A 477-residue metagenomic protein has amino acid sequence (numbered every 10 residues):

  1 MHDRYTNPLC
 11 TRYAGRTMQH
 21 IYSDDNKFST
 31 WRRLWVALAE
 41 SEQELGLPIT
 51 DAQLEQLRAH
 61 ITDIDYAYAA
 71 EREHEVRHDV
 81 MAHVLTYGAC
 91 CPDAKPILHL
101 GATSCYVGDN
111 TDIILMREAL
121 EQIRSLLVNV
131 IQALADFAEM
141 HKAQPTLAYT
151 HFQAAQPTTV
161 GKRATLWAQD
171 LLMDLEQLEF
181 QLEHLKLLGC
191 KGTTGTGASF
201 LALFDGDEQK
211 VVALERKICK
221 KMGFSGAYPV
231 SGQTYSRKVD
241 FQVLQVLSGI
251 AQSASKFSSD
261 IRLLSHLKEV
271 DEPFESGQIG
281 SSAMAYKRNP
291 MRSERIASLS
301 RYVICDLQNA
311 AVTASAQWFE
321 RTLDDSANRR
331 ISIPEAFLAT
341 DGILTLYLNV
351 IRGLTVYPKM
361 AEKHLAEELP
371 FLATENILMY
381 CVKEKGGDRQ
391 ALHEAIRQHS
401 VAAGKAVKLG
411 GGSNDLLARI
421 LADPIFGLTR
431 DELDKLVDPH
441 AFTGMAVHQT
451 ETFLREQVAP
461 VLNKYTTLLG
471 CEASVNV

Functional and structural regions predicted by a protein language model:
M1-A198, G206-K217, G280-S281, M291-R295 (+5 more regions): A helix-coil-helix interface module used to build multimeric assemblies and to scaffold catalytic/cofactor sites
L38-S41, I123, L127-V130, L134-F137 (+12 more regions): Amphipathic alpha-helices that form helix-helix packing interfaces
E139-G161, D271-K287, E320-A327, R352-L372: Glycine-rich cofactor-pocket loops
K162, F241-G249, N376-K385: Short, well-ordered beta-strand elements within core beta-sheets of diverse protein domains
E208-Q233: Active-site-adjacent "gating/activation" loops or surface patches in catalytic cores
T234-E269, Q278-A339: A conserved active-site cap/scaffold subdomain adjacent to cofactor or substrate pockets
D271, E394-A402: Active/binding-pocket-proximal capping segment
Y302-G387, A395: Long, amphipathic alpha-helical stalk/connector segments used for oligomerization, subunit docking, or mechanical
